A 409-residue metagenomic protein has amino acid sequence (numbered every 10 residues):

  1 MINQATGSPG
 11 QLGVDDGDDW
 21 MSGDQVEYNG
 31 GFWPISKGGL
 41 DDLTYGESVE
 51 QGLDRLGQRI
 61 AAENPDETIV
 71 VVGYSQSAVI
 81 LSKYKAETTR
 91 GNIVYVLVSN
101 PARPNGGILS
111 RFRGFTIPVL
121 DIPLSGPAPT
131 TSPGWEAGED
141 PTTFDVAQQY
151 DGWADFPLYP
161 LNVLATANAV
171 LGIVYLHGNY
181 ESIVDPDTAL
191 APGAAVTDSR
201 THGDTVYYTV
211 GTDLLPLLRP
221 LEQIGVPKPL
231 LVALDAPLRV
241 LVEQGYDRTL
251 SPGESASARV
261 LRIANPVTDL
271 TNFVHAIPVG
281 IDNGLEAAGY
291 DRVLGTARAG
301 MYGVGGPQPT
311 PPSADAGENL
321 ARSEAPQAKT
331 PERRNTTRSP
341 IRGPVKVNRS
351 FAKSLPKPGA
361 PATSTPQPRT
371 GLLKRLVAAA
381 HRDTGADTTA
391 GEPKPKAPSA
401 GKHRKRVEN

Functional and structural regions predicted by a protein language model:
M1-Y74, K83-N409: Composition-driven, intrinsically disordered low-complexity tracts enriched in small residues
S77-A78: Catalytic nucleophile loop
